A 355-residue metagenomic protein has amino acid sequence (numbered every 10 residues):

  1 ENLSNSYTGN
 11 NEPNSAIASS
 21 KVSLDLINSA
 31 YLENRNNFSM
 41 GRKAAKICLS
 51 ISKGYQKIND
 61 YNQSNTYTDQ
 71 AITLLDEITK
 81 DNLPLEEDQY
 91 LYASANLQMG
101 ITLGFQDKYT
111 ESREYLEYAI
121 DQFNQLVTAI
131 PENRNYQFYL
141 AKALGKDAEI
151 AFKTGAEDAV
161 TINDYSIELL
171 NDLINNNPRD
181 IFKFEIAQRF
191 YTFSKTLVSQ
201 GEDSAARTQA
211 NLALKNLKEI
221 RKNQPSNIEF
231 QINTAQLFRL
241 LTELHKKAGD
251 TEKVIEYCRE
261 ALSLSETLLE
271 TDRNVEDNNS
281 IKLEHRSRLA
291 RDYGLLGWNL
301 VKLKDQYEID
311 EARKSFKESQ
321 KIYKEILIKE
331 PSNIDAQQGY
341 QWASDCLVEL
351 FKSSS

Functional and structural regions predicted by a protein language model:
N10, I58, M99, Q106 (+8 more regions): Structural motif corresponding to the intra-repeat A-B loop/turn of tetratricopeptide repeats
P13, S20, Y61, T68 (+9 more regions): TPR-repeat structural position
S39, K43-K46, E87, L91-S94 (+9 more regions): Residue register of alpha-helical TPR repeats
E325-S355: Terminal, low-structured helical/coil segments at or just beyond the last alpha-helical repeat
